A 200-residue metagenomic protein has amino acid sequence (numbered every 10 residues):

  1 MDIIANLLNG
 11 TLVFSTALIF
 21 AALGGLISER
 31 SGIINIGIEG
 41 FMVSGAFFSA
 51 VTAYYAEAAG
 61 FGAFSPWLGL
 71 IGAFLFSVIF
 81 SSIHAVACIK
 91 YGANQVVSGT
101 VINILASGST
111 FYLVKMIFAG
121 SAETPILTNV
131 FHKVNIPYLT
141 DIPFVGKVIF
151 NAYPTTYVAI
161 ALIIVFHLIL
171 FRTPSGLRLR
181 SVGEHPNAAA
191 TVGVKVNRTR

Functional and structural regions predicted by a protein language model:
M1-A21, I34, F48, E57-L68: Membrane-interfacial amphipathic/re-entrant helices at transmembrane-helix boundaries
L7-T11, G40, S44, W67-L75 (+2 more regions): Hydrophobic alpha-helical transmembrane segments
A21-A22, A46-A50, S107-F111, T156-I169: Hydrophobic core segments of alpha-helical transmembrane domains in multi-pass membrane transport and ion-translocation
L26-F48, I89-I102, R178: Short, non-helical or kinked segments that cap or interrupt transmembrane helices
L26-I27, V51, Y55, I79-S82 (+3 more regions): Membrane-interface helix caps of multi-pass small-molecule transporters
F61-S107: Alpha-helical transmembrane segments within multi-pass membrane transporters and channels
S107-V145: Extracellular/periplasmic helix-loop junction at the C-terminal end of a transmembrane helix in multi-pass membrane
V148-R200: Helix-loop-helix "hairpin" substructures at the membrane interface of multi-pass membrane proteins
